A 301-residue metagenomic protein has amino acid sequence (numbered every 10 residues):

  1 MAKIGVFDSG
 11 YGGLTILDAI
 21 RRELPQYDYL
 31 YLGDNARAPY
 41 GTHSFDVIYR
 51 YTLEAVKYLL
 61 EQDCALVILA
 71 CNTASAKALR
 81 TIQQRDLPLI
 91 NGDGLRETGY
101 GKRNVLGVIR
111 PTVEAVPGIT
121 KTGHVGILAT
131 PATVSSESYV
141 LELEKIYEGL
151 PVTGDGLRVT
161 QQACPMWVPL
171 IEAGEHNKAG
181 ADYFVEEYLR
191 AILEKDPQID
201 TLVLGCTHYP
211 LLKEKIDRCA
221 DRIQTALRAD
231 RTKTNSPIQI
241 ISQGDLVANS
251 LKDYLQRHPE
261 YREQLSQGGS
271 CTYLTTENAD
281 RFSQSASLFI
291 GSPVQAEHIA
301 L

Functional and structural regions predicted by a protein language model:
M1-L301: Non-catalytic structural scaffold of enzyme domains
